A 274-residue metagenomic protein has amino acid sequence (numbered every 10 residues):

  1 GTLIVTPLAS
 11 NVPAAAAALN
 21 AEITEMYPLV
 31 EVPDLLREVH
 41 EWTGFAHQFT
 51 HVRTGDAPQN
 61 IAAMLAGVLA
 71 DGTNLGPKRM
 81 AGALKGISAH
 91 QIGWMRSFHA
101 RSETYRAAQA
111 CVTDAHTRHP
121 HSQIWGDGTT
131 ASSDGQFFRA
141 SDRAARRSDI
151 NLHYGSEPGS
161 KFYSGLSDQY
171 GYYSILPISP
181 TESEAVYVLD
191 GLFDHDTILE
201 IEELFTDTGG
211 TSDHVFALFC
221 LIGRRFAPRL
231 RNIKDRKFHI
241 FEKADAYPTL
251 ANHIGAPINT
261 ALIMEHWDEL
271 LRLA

Functional and structural regions predicted by a protein language model:
G1-A83: Structured, charged N-terminal subsegments at the starts of enzyme catalytic cores and at intra-chain domain/subunit
S10-A17, H51, P58-Q59, A70 (+6 more regions): A generic structural signal for ordered alpha-helices
G82-P120, N151-D268: Catalytic or ion-translocation cores adjacent to nucleophile or general acid/base/metal-coordination motifs in diverse
A110-D149: Structured nucleic-acid-interacting core domains from mobile-element enzymes and related host factors, especially RNase
L271-A274: Charge-patterned, long linear interaction tracts outside catalytic cores
